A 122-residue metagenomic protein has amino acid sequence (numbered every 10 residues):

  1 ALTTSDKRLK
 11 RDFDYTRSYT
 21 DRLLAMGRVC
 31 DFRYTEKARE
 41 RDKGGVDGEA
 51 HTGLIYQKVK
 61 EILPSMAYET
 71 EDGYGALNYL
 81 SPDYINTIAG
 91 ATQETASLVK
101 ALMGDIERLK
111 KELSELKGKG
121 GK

Functional and structural regions predicted by a protein language model:
A1-Y15: Small/polar residue-rich beta-strand/coil "junction" motifs that cap repeat-based extracellular fibers
S5, D42, S65, E69-K122: C-terminal intramolecular chaperone/auto-processing assembly modules
D12-M26: Periplasmic N-terminal gating module of Gram-negative TonB-dependent outer-membrane receptors
Y19-R22, I55, I88: Stable alpha-helical elements in mature extracytoplasmic
E36-A50: Short acidic/polar micro-motifs at solvent-exposed secondary-structure junctions
V59: Active-site-adjacent helical/loop segments in soluble small-molecule enzymes
